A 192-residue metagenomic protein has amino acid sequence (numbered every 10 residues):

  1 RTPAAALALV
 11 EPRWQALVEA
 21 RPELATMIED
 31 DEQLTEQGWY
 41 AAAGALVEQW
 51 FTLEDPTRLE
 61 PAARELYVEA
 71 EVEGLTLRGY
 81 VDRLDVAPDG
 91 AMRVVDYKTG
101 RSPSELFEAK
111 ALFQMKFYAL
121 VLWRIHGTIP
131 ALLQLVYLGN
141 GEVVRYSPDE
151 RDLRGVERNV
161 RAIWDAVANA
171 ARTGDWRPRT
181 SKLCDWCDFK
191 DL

Functional and structural regions predicted by a protein language model:
R1-R64: A non-catalytic, helix-rich entry segment at domain boundaries
T2-A4, L53-R58, R124-P130, A168-P178: Surface-exposed helix-capping loop/turn segments at secondary-structure junctions
P22, T26, V94, G100-S102 (+1 more regions): Short amphipathic alpha-helical segments and their helix-coil junctions
A41-G44, E48, K116, R154-D165: Generic alpha-helical structural signal
T57-A63, A131-L135, K182: Short, charged hinge/linker segments at domain and secondary-structure junctions
L66-V156, V160: Mg2+/Mn2+-dependent nuclease catalytic core
D152-D188: Polybasic (Lys/Arg-rich)
K190-L192: Cys/His-rich metal-chelating microdomains
